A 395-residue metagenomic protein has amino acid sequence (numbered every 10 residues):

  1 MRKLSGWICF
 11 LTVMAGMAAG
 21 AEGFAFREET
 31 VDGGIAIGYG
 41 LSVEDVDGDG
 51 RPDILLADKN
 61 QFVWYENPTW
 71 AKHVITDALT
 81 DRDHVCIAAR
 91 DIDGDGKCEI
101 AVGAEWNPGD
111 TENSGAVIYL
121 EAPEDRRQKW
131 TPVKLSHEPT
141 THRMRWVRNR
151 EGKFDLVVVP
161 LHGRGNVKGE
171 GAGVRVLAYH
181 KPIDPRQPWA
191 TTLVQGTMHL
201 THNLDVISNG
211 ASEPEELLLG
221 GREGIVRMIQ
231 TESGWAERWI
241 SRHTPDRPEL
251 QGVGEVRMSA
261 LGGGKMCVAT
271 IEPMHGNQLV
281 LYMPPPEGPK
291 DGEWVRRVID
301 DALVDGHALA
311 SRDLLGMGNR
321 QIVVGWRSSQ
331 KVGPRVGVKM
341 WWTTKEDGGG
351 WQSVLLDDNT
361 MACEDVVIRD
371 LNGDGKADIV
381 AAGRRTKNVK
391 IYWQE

Functional and structural regions predicted by a protein language model:
M1-K3: N-terminal secretory signal peptides that target proteins for export/translocation
G6-G16: Bacterial N-terminal signal peptides
A19-E395: Beta-propeller-forming repeat regions
